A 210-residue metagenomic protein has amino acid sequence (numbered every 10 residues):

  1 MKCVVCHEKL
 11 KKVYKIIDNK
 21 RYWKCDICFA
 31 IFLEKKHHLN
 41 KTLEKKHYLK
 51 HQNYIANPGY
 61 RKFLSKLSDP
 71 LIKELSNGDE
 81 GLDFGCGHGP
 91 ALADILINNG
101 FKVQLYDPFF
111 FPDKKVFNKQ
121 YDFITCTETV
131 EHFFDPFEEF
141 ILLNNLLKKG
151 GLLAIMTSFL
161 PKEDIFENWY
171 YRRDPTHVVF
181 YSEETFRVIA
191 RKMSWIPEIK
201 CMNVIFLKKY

Functional and structural regions predicted by a protein language model:
M1-F123, T127, F140-I141, M156 (+5 more regions): Conserved N-terminal segment of class I S-adenosyl-L-methionine
G78-D79, K148-G150: A general structural motif
K102, L152, I196: Residue-level detector of anion-binding/catalytic polar loops
E128, H132: A short His-aromatic
F133-F134, L147-K149: Helix-to-beta-strand junctions that scaffold the AdoMet/dcAdoMet cofactor pocket in Class I SAM-dependent enzymes
G150-S158: Conserved beta-strand signature within the Rossmann-like core of class I S-adenosyl-L-methionine
S158-E163, V179: Short "lid" loop at the C-terminus of a central beta-strand within the Rossmann-like core of SAM-dependent
